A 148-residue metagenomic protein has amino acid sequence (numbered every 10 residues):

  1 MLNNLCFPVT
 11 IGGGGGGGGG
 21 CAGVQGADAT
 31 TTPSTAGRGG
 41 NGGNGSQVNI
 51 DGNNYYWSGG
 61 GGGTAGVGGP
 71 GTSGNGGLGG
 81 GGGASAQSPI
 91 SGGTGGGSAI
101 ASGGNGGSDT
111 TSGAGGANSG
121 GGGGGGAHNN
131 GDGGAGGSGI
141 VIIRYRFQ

Functional and structural regions predicted by a protein language model:
M1-Q148: Low-complexity, glycine/proline-biased repetitive segments and flexible coils/loops
